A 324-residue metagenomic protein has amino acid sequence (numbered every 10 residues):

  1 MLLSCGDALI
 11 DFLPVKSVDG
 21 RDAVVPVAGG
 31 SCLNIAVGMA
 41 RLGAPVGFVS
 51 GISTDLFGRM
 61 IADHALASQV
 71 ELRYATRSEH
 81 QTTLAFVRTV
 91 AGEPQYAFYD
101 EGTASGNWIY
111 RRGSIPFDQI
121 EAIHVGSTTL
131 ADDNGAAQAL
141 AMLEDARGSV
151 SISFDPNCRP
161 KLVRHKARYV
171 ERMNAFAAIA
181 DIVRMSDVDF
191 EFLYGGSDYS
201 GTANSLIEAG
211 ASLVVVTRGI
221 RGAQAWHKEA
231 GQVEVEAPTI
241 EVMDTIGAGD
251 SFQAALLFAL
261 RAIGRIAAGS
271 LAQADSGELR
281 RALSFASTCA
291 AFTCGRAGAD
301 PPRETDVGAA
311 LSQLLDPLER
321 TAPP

Functional and structural regions predicted by a protein language model:
M1-L3, E121-A122, I182, L213: Structural motif
M1-V70, A297, R320-P324: Glycine-rich phosphate/adenosyl-contacting loop at the front of the ribokinase-like
L3, G195-P324: Conserved phosphate-binding/catalytic region of the ribokinase-like
S4-C5, Y74, I152-F154, R184-M185 (+1 more regions): General beta-strand structural signal in soluble alpha/beta enzymes
A8, S31, T128, P156 (+1 more regions): Active-site metal-binding loops of divalent metal-dependent hydrolases
M39, S186, G249: Short, conserved phosphate/pyrophosphate- and ester-handling motifs at nucleotide-, phospho-/glycolipid
P45-S127, I152, A309-P324: Conserved N-terminal subdomain of the carbohydrate kinase-like
S127-N204, A211, R221-G222: Conserved beta-alpha-beta core of the PfkB/ribokinase-like small-molecule kinase fold
